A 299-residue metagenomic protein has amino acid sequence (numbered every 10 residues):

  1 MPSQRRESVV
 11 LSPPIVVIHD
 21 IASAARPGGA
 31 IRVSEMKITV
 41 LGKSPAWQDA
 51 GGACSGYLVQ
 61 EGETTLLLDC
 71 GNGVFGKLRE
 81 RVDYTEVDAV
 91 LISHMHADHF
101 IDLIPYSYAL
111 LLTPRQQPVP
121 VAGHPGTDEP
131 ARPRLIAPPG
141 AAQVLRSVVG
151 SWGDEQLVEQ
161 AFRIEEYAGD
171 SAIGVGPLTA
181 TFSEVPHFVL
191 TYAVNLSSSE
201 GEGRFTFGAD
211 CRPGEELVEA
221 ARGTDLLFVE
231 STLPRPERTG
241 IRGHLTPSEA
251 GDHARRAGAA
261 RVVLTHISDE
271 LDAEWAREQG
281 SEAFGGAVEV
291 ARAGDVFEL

Functional and structural regions predicted by a protein language model:
S23-E35: Short, Lys/Arg-enriched N-terminal segments with co-localized hydrophobic residues within the first ~10-30 amino acids
S34-V82, T191-A209, L226: Conserved beta-strand hairpin/beta-sheet module of binuclear metal-dependent hydrolase folds, prominently
L67-G71, D88-H94, P138, F205-A209 (+3 more regions): Active-site neighborhood of phospho(di)ester-bond hydrolases with catalytic His/Asp-centered motifs
G73-P130, L226: Active-site metal-binding motif and surrounding structural segment of the metallo-beta-lactamase
V119-L190: Metallo-beta-lactamase
P213-F297: Cap/insert and terminal regions of metallo-dependent hydrolase folds
